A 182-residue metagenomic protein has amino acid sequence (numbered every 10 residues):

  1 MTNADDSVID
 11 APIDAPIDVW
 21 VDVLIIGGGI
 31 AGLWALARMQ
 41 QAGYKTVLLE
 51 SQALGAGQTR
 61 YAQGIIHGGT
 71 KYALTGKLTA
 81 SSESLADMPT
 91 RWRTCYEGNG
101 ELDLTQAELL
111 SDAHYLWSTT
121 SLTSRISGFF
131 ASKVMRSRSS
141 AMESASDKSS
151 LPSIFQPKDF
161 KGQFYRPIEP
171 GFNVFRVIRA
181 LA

Functional and structural regions predicted by a protein language model:
M1-W20: A short, basic/flexible loop-to-alpha-helix module at the beginning of a structural domain
A15-A31: Beta1/beta-strand and adjacent pyrophosphate-binding region of the FAD-binding site in flavoprotein oxidoreductases
Q40-Y61: Glycine-rich FAD pyrophosphate-binding loop
G64-L151: Dinucleotide-binding Rossmann-like beta1-alpha1 core, especially the glycine-rich loop that anchors the ADP
S81-S82, I178-A182: N-terminal Rossmann-like dinucleotide/flavin-binding domain of flavoprotein oxidoreductases that bind FAD/FMN
D147-A180: Helix-loop-beta segment of a Rossmann-like dinucleotide-binding subdomain
